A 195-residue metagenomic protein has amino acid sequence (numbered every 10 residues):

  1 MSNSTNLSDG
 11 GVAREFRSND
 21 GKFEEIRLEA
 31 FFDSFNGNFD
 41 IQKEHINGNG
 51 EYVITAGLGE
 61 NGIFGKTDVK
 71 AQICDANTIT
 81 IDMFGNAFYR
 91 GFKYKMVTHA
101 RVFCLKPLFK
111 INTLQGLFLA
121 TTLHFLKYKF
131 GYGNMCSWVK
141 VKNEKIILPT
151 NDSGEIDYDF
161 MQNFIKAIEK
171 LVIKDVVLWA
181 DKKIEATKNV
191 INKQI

Functional and structural regions predicted by a protein language model:
M1-N38, E44-G59, D152-I195: Non-catalytic DNA-recognition/assembly elements of restriction-modification systems
E24-K145: DNA target-recognition domains and sequence-specific DNA-contacting regions of bacterial/archaeal
L108-I111, T150-G154: A generic structural motif
